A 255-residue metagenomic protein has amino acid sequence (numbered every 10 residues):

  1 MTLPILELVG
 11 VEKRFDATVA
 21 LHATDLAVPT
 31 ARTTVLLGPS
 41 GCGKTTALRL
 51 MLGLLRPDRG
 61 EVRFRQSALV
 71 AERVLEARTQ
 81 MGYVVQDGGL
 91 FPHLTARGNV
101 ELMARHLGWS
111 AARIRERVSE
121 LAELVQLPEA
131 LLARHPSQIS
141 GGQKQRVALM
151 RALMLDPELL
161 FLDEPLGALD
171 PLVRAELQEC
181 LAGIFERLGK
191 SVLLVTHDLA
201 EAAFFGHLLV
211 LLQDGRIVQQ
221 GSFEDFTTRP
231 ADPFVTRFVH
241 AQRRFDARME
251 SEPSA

Functional and structural regions predicted by a protein language model:
L52: Helix-to-loop junction immediately C-terminal to a conserved catalytic motif
A68-G82, H106-A112, F226-P230: ABC ATPase NBD coupling module
A112-A130, G183: Conserved ABC ATPase "signature" region
H135-I139, Q143: Conserved ABC ATPase signature
D156: Conserved catalytic motifs of ABC-family nucleotide-binding domains
D214-G215: Conserved ABC ATPase "signature" C-loop
Q220-G221: ABC ATPase "signature
